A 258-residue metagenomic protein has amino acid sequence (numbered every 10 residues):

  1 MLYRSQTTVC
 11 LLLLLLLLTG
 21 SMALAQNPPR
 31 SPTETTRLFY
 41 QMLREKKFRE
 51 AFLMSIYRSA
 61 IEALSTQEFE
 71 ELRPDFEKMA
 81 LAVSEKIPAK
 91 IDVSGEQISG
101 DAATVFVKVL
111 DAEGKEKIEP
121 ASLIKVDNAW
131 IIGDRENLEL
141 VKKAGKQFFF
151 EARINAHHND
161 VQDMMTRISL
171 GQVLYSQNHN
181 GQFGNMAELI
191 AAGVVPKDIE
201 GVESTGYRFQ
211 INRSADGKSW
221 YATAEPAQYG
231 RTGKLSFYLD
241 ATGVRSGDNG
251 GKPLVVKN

Functional and structural regions predicted by a protein language model:
M1-L11: Bacterial N-terminal signal peptides that target proteins for export
C10-G20: Bacterial N-terminal signal peptides
A23-A25: Boundary at the C-terminal end of the N-terminal hydrophobic targeting segment
N27-S31, Y40-R44, L64, K115 (+4 more regions): Extracytoplasmic/periplasmic, Sec-exported soluble proteins
R30-M54, A60-I61, E139-V194: Conserved hydrophobic/amphipathic alpha-helical signal-anchor segments
R37-F52, I56-R58, P74-D75, M79-A129: Generic signature of mature, soluble extracytoplasmic domains
L53-F69, D75-K90, S94, I98 (+5 more regions): Extracellular/periplasmic head regions of type IV pilus-like filament subunits
E116-F150, V244-N249: Short beta-strand edge/turn micro-motifs at domain boundaries
